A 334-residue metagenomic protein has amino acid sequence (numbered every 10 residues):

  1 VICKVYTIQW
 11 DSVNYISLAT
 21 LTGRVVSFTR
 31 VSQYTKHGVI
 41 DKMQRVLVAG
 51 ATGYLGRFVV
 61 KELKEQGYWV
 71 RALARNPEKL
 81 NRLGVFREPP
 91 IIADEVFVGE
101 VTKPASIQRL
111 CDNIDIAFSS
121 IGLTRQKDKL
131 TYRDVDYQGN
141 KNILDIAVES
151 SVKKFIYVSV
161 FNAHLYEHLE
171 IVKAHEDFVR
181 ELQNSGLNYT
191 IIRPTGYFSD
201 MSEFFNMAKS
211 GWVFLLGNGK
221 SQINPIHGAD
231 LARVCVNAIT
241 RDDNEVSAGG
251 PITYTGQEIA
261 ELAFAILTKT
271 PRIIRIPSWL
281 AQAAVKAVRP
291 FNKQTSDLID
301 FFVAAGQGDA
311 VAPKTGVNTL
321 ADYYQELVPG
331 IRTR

Functional and structural regions predicted by a protein language model:
V46-Y68: N-terminal Rossmann NAD(P)H-binding glycine-rich loop of SDR-like oxidoreductase domains
E78-R82, R87-N142, I146-E149, H164: NAD(P)H-binding glycine-rich loop region in Rossmannoid oxidoreductase-like domains and their noncatalytic homologs
L123-K209: Glycine-/Pro-rich loop/turn segments that contact NAD(P) or position catalytic residues in Rossmann-like domains
G139, G217-I239, N244: Substrate-positioning beta->alpha
S199-N206, N237-V246, K269-P271: Glycine/proline-rich active-site loop of Rossmann-fold NAD(P)-dependent oxidoreductases
L216-S221, V246-Y254, F264-T268, I276 (+1 more regions): Glycine-rich Rossmann NAD(P)(H)-binding loop
E258-Q307: Terminal hydrophobic/aromatic helix or amphipathic segment near a protein terminus
A305-R334: Amphipathic terminal alpha-helices
